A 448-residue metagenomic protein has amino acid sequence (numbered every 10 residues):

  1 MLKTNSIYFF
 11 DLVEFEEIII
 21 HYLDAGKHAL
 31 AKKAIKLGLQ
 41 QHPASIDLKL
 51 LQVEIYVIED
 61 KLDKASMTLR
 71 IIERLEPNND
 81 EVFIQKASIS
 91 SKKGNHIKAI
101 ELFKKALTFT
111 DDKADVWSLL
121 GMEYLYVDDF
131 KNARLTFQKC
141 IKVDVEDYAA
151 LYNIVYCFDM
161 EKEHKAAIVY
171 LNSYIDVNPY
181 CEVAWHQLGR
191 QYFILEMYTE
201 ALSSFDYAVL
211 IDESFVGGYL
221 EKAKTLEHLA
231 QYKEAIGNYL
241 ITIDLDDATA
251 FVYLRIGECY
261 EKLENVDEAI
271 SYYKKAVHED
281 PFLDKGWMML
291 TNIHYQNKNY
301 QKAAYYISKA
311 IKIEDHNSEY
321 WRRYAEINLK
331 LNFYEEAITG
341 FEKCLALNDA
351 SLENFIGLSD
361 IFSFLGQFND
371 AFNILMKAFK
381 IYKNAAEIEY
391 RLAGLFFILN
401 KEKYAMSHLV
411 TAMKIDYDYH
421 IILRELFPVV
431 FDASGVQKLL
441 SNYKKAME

Functional and structural regions predicted by a protein language model:
D24, I58, K92, Y126 (+9 more regions): Register position in tetratricopeptide repeats
G38, I71-I72, K105-A106, K139-C140 (+8 more regions): Canonical positions in the second alpha-helix
Q41, R74-E76, F109, V143 (+8 more regions): Structural marker of alpha-solenoid helical repeat scaffolds
